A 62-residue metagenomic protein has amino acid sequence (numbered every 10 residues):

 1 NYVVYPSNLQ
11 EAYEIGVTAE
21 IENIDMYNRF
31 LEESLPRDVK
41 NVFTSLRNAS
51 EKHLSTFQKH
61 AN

Functional and structural regions predicted by a protein language model:
N1-N62: All-alpha RGS (Regulator of G-protein Signaling) helical domain and cognate RGS-like helical scaffolds
